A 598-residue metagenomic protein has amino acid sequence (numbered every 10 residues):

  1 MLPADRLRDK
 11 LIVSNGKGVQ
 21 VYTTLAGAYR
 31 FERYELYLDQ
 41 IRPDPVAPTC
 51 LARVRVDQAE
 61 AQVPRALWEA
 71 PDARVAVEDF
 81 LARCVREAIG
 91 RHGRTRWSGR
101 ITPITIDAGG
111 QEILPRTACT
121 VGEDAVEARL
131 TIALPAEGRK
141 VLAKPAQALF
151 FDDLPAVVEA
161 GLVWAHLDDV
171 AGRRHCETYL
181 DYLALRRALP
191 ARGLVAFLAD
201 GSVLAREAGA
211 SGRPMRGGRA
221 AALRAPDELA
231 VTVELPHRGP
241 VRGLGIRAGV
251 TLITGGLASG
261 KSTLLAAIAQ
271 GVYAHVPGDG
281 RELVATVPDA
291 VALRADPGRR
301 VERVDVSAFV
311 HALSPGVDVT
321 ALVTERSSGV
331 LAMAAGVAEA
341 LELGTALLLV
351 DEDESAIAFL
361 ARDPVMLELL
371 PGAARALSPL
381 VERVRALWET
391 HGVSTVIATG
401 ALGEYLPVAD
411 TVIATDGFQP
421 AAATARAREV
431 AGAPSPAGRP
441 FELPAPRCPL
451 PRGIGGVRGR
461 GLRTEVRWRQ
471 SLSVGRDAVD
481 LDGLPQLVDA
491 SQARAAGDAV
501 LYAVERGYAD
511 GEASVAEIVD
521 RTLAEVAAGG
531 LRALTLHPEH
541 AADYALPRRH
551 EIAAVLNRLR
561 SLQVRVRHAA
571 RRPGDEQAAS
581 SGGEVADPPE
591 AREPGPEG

Functional and structural regions predicted by a protein language model:
M1-G193, L204, R558, Q563-R565 (+1 more regions): N-terminal accessory targeting/assembly segments
E207-P240: N-terminal pre-Walker A segment at the start of P-loop NTPase domains
R242-A269: Glycine-rich phosphate-binding P-loop
V272-A308: AAA+/P-loop NTPase substrate/partner-engagement loops
L313-G329, D363-A376: Flexible beta-alpha connector loops of hexameric P-loop NTPases
A334-A340: Conserved alpha-helical scaffold flanking the Walker A/P-loop in AAA+ ATPase domains
A340-V384, W388-E389, A401-P407, T411-R428: Conserved P-loop NTPase nucleotide-binding/switch module
A386-G392, A398-A578, G582-G583: Conserved NTP phosphate-binding and transfer environment spanning the P-loop NTPase/kinase superfamily
